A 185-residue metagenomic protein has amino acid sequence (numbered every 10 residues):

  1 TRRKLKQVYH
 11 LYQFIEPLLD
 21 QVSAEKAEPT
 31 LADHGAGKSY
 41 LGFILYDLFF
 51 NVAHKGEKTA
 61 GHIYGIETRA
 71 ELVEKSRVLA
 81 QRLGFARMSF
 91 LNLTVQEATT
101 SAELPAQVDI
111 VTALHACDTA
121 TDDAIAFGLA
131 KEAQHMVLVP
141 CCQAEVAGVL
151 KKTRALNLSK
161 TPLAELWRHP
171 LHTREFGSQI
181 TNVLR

Functional and structural regions predicted by a protein language model:
T1-E25, F43-D47: S-adenosyl-L-methionine
Y9, Q13, T68-R185: Class I S-adenosyl-L-methionine
Q21-P29, K55-E57: Short helix/loop segment immediately N-terminal to the Walker
A27-G37: Conserved class I S-adenosyl-L-methionine
E28, A60, V108: Phosphate-coordination loops involved in phosphoryl transfer and adenosine-cofactor binding
G35-S39, C142-Q143: Short glycine-enriched loops at secondary-structure junctions
K38-E57: Conserved SAM-binding loop of SAM-dependent methyltransferases across substrates and taxa, primarily the Class I
H62-E67: Conserved SAM-binding motif I beta-strand of class I
